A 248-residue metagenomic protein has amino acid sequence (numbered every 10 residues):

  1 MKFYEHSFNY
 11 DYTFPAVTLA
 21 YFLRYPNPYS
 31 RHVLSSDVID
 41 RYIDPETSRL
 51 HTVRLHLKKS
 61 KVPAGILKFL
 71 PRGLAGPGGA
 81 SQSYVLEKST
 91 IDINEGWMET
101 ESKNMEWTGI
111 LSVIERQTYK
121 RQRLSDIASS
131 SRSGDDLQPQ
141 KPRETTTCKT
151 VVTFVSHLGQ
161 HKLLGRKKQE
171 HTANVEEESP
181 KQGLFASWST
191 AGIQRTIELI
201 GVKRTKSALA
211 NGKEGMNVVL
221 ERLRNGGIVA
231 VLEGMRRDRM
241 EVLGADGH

Functional and structural regions predicted by a protein language model:
M1-G65: Hydrophobic ligand-binding cavity/cleft-lining segments
K2-Y4, S48-T52, S83-V85, G96 (+2 more regions): Residues at beta-strand starts and edge strands
F3, S7-D11, G78, E198 (+2 more regions): Amphipathic alpha-helical protein-protein interaction segments
S7-N9, T90, T118: Generic structural detector for well-ordered beta-strands
F14, Y21, H56-K58, I93 (+3 more regions): Residues that form ligand- and interface-recognition hot spots within folded domains
I39-E106: Glycine-rich portal/gate segments that line the openings of hydrophobic small-molecule binding cavities
M98-H248: Terminal "cap-and-tail" regions of soluble proteins that handle hydrophobic small molecules
